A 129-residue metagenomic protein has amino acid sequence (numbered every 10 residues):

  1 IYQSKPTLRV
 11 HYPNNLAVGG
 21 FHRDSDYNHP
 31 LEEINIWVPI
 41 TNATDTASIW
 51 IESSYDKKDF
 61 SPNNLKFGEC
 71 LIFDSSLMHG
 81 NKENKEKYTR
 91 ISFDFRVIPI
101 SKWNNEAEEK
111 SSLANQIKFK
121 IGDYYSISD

Functional and structural regions predicted by a protein language model:
I1-N14, G19-H22: Signature of the catalytic double-stranded beta-helix
Y2, Y12, Y27, W50 (+3 more regions): Sequence-level detector for tyrosine residue identity
P6, I34, I91: Residue-level detector of short, conserved catalytic/binding motifs and their immediate flanks
N15-I72, N104-E106: Catalytic core of non-heme Fe(II) oxygenases with the double-stranded beta-helix
D56-D129: Conserved double-stranded beta-helix
